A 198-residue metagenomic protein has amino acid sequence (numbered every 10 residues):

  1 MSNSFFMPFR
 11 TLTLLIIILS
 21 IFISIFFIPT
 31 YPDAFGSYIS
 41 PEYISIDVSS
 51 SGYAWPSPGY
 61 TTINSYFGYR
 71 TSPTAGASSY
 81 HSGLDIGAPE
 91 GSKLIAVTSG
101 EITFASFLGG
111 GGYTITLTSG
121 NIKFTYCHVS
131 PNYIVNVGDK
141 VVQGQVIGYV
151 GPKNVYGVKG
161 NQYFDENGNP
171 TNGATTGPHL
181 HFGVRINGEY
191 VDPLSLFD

Functional and structural regions predicted by a protein language model:
M1-I46: N-terminal secretion targeting segments of exported proteins
S4-P8, I21, I25-F26, A34 (+5 more regions): Intrinsic disorder/low-structure terminal segments
I16, S45, S57, L117 (+1 more regions): Alpha-helical interaction segments
F27-Y113, G120, Q143, K153 (+1 more regions): Surface-exposed, glycine-biased beta-strand/turn segments
Y113-T118, D139-D198: Conserved, short, structured surface segments that act as functional micro-motifs
K123: Catalytic core of non-heme Fe(II) oxygenases with the double-stranded beta-helix
Y126-P131: Beta-strand/loop nucleic-acid-binding surfaces
